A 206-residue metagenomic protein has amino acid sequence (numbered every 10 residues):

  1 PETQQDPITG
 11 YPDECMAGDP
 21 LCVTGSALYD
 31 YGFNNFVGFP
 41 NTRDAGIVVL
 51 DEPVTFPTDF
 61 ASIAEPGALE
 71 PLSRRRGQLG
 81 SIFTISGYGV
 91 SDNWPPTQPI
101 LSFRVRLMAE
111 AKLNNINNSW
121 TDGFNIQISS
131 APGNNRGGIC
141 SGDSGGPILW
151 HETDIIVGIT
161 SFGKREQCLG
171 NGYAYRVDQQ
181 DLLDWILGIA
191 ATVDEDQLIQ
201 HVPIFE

Functional and structural regions predicted by a protein language model:
P1-F56, F60-I63, A68-L72: Conserved catalytic-core segment of clan PA serine endopeptidases
E2-T3, I128-G133, S161-R165: Short, solvent-exposed aromatic-acidic interface loops
T3-S26, P96-P99, N115, F124 (+1 more regions): Protease-domain processing segments flanking chymotrypsin-fold serine proteases, especially trypsin-like
G10, A17, N135, F162-G163: Disulfide-bonded cysteine motifs in exported proteins
C22, Y29, G38-F39, R76 (+3 more regions): Sterically constrained small-residue positions within well-ordered secondary structures of folded domains
V23-G25, G87-G89, G158, D178: Glycine-centered structural positions embedded in regular secondary structure
N41-R136, Q179-D184: Chymotrypsin/trypsin-fold serine protease catalytic domain
S102-I116, G137-E206: C-terminal subregion of chymotrypsin/trypsin-like serine protease catalytic domains
